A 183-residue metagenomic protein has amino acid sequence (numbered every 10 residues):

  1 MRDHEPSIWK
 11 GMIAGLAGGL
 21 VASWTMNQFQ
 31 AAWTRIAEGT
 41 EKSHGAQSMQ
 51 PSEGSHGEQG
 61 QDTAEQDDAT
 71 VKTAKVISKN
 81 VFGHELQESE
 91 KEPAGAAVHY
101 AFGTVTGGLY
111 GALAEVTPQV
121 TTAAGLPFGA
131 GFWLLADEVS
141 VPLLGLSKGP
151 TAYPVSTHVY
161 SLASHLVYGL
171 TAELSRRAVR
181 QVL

Functional and structural regions predicted by a protein language model:
M1-L183: Short amphipathic, positively biased membrane-proximal segments that drive organelle/inner-membrane targeting
